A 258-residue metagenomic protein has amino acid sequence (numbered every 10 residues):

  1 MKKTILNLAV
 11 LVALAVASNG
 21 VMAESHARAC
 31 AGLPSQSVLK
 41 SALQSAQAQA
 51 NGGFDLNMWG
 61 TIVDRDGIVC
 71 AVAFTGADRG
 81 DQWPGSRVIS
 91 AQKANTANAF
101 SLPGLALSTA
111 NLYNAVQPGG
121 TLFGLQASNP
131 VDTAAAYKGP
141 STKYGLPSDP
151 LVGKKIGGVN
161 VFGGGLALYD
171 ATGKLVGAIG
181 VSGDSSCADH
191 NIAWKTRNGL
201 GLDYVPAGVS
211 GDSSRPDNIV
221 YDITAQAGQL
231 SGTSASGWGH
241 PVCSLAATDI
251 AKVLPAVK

Functional and structural regions predicted by a protein language model:
M1-A9: Bacterial N-terminal signal peptides that target proteins for export
A17-S18, M22: N-terminal signal peptide c-region/cleavage motif recognized by signal peptidases
E24-K258: Flexible, solvent-exposed loop/hinge segments and secondary-structure transition points
